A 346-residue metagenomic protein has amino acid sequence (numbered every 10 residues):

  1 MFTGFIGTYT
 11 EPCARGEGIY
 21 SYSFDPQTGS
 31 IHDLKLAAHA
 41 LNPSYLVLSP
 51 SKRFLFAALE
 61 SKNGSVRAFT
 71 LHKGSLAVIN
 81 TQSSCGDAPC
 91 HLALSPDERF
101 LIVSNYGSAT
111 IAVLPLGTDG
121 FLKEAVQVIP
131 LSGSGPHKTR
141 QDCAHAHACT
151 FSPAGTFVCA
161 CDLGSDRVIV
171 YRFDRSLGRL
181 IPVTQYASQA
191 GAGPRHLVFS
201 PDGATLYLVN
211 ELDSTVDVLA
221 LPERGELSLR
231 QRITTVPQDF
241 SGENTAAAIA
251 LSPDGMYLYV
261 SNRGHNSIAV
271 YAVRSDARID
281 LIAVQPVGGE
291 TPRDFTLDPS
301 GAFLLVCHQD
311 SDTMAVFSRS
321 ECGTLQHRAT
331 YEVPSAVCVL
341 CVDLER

Functional and structural regions predicted by a protein language model:
Y9-E11, E60-K62, Y106, L116 (+7 more regions): Short loop/turn segments immediately following the C-termini of beta-strands
C13-R15, A40-P50, C85-P96, F100 (+5 more regions): Beta-rich, blade/repeat-based domains predominating in secreted/periplasmic proteins but also intracellular
Y22-G29, F69-S75, V113-K123, Y171-R179 (+3 more regions): Short loop/turn segments immediately following beta-strands, especially the blade-tip and inter-blade linker loops
H32-A38, A77-S83, Q127, G133-T139 (+4 more regions): A short beta-strand motif characteristic of beta-propeller blades
D33-E98: Blade-loop segments of beta-propeller domains
G155-D213: Loop-centered beta-sheet repeat module
Q309-S320, Q326-R346: Blade-level signature of beta-propeller repeat domains, shared across WD40, Kelch, NHL, RCC1 and BNR/Asp-box propellers
